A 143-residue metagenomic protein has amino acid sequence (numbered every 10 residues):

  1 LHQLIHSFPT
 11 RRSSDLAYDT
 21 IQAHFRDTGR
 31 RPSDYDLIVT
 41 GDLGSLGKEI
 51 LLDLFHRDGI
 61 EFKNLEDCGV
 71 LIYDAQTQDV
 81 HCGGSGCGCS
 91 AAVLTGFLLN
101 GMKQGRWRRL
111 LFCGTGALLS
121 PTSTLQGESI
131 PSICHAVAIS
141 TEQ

Functional and structural regions predicted by a protein language model:
L1-Q3, R26-T28, N100, G127: Short, flexible, glycine/charge-rich loop motifs used to bind or transfer phosphoryl groups or to couple energy/partner
L1-S13: Short, small-residue-biased leader/transition segments that mark boundaries at the very start of proteins
S14-D27, V93-L98: Short, well-ordered amphipathic alpha-helical segments that serve as non-catalytic structural scaffolds within diverse
D36-Q143: Claisen-condensing/thiolase-fold acyl-transfer catalytic domains that form or cleave C-C bonds in fatty acid
